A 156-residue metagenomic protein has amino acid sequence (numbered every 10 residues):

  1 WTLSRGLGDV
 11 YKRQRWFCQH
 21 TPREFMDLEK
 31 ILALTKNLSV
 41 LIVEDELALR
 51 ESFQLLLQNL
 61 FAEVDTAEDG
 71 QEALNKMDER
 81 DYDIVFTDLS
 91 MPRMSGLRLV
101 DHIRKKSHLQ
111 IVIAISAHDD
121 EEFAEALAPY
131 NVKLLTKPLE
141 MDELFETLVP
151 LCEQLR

Functional and structural regions predicted by a protein language model:
W1-Q14: Single conserved hydrophobic/aromatic residue that forms the stacking wall/gate of nucleotide- or nucleobase-binding
K12-S39, D142-R156: Non-catalytic signal-transmission and effector/linker regions of two-component phosphorelay proteins
L47-D65: Two-component/phosphorelay signaling modules centered on CheY-like receiver
D69-E72, S95-R98: Acidic catalytic/metal-coordinating carboxylates
D88: Active-site residues of response regulator receiver
M91: Receiver (REC) domain active-site loop signature in two-component systems and cognate sites in sensor histidine kinases
L97-H108: Short amphipathic alpha-helix used as the core "switch/output" element in two-component signaling
A114-I115: Hydrophobic/aromatic residues positioned on beta-strands within the core alpha/beta folds
